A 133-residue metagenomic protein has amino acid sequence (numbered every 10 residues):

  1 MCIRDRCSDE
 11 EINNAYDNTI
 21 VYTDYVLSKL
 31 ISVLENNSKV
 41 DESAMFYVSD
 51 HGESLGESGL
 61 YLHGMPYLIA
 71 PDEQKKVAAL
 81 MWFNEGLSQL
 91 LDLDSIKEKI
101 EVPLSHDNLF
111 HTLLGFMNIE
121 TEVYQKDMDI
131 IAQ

Functional and structural regions predicted by a protein language model:
M1-Q133: Catalytic domains that recognize anionic headgroups
